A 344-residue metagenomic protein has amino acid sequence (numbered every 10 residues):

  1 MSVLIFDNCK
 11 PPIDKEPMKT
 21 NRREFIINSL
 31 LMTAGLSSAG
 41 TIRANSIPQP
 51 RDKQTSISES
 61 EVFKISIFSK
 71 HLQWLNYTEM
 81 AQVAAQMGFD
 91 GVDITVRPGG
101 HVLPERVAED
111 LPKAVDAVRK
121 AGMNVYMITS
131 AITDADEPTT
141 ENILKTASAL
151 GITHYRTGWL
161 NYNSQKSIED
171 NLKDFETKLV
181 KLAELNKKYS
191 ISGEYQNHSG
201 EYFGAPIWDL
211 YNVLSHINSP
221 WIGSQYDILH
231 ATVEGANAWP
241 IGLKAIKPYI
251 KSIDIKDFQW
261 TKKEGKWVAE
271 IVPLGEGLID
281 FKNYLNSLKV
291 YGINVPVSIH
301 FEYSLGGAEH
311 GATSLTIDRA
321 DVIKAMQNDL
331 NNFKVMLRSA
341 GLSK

Functional and structural regions predicted by a protein language model:
M1-N21: N-terminal secretory signal peptides
K19-G40, A44-K64, L75-A85, S148 (+3 more regions): Histidine-acidic metal/acid-base catalytic patches
S29-A39, E79-A81, N124, T133-G223 (+1 more regions): Active-site acidic/histidine proton-transfer and metal-coordination neighborhood in alpha/beta enzyme cores
F63-S69, V92-I94, V125-S130, Y155-T157 (+4 more regions): Hydrophobic faces of well-ordered beta-strands that scaffold small-molecule active sites in alpha/beta enzyme cores
F68-L72, R97-G99, S130-T133, L160-Y162 (+4 more regions): Active-site beta-loop-alpha junctions enriched in small/polar residues
M80-R97, L150-G151: Catalytic domains of carbohydrate-active enzymes, especially glycoside hydrolases
T95-K113: Glycine-rich, proline-tolerant flexible connector loops at the mouths of alpha/beta enzymes
G99-L103, N163-S167, E234, G307-A308: A short acidic, helix-capping loop that chelates divalent metal ions and anchors anionic groups
